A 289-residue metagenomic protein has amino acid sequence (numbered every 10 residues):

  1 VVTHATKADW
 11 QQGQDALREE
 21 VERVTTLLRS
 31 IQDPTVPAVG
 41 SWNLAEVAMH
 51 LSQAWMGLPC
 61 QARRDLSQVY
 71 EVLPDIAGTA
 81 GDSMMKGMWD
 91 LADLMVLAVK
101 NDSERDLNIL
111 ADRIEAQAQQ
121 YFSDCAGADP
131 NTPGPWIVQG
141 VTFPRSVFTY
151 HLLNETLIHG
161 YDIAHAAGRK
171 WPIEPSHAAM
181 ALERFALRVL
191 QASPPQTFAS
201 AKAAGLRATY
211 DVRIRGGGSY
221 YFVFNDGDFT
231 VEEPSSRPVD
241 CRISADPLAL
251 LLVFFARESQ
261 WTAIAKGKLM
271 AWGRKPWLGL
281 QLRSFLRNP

Functional and structural regions predicted by a protein language model:
V1-D9, M56-P133: Short, helix-capping/interhelical loops that line the mouth of catalytic, cofactor-, or ligand-binding pockets
V2-M49, L58-C60: An N-terminal domain-cap segment
W10-L17, L44, L107, A111-I114 (+2 more regions): Hydrophobic packing residues in well-ordered alpha-helices of helical domains and bundles
E20-L27, A54, Q117-Q120, D124-G127 (+2 more regions): Amphipathic, well-ordered alpha-helical segments in soluble domains
D33-A80, P135-P195: Short, contiguous alpha-helical
L182-D226: A glycine-rich beta-turn/hairpin centered on an aromatic-Pro dipeptide
V212-D246: Acidic/His-leaning functional-site neighborhoods
S235-P289: C-terminal interaction segments
